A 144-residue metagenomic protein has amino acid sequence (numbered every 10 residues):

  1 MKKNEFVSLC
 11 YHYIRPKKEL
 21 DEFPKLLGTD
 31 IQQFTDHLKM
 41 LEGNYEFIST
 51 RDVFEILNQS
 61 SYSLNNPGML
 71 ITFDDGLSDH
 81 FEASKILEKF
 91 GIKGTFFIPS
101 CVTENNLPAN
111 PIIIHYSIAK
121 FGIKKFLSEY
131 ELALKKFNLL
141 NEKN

Functional and structural regions predicted by a protein language model:
M1-I71, L77-N144: Terminal accessory/targeting
